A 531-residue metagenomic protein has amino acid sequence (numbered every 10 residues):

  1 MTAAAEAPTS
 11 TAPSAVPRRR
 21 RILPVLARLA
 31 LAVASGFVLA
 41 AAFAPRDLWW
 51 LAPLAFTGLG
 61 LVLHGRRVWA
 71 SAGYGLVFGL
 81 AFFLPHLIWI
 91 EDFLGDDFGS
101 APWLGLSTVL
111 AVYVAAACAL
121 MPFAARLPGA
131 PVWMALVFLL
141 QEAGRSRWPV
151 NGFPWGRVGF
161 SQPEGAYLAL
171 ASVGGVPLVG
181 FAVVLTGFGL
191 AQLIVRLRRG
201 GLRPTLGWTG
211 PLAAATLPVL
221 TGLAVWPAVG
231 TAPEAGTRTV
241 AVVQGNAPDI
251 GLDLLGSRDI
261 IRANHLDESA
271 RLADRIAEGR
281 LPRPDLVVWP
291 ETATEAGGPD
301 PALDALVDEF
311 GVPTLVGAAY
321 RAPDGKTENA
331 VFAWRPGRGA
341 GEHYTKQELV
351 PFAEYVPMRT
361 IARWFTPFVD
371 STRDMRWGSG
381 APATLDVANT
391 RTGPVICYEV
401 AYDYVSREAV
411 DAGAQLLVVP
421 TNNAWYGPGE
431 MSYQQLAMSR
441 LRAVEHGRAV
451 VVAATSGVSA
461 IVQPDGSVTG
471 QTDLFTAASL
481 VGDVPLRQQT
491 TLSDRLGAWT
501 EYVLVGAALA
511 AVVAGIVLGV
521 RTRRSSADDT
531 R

Functional and structural regions predicted by a protein language model:
T2-P227, G427-P428, S439-R442, A454-S456 (+2 more regions): Membrane-embedded alpha-helical bundles of multi-pass enzymes that act on lipidic or dolichyl-linked glycan substrates
F43-G58, F82-L87, Q244-G245, L281-A296 (+2 more regions): Short, conserved active-site loops that position catalytic residues or coordinate cofactors/metal ions across diverse
L84, W155, A235-T237, R283-P284 (+6 more regions): A structure-centric signal for secondary-structure junctions around beta-strands
E91-A101, V137, S146-G174, E328-D403 (+1 more regions): Active-site catalytic loop in hydrolytic enzyme cores
S100, V109, L254-I261, P428 (+1 more regions): Residue-level preference for long, well-ordered alpha-helices that form the structural scaffold of enzyme catalytic
L110, A135, L286, T294-L315 (+4 more regions): CN hydrolase (nitrilase-like) catalytic-core segments centered on the catalytic cysteine and neighboring Lys/Glu
A224-F352, T384-A388, P394, Y398-V400 (+1 more regions): Soluble catalytic regions of membrane-associated enzymes that act on cell-envelope and secretory-pathway components
